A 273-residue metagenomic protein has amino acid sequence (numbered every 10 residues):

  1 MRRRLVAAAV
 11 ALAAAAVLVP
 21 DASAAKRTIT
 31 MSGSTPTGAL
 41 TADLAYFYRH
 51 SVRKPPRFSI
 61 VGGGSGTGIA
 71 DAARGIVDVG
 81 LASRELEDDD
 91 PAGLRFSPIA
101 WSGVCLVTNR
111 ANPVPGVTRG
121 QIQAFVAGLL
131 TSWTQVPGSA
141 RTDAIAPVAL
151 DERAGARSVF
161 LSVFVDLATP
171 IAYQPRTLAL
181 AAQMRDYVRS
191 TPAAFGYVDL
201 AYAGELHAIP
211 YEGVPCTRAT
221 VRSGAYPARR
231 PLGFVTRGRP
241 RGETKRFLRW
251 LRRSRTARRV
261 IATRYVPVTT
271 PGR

Functional and structural regions predicted by a protein language model:
M1, S23-A24: Intrinsically disordered, low-complexity regions enriched in serine, threonine, proline and polar/charged residues
M1-A9: Bacterial N-terminal signal peptides that target proteins for export
A8-V17: Bacterial N-terminal signal peptides
A11, A22-S23: Cleavable N-terminal signal peptides
A24-V77, A82-R273: Exported/periplasmic ABC-transporter solute-binding proteins
